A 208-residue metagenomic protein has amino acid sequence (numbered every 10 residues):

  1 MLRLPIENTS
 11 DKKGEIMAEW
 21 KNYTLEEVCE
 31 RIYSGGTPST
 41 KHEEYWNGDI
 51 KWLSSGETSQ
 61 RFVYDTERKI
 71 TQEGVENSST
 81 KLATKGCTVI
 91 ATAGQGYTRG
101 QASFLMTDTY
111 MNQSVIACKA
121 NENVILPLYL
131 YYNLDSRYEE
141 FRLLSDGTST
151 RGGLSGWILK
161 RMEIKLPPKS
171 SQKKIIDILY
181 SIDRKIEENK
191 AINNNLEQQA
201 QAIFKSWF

Functional and structural regions predicted by a protein language model:
M1-G36, R161-W207: Non-catalytic DNA-recognition/assembly elements of restriction-modification systems
A18, T109-I116, L128, G147-I176: A short glycine-rich beta-alpha junction/loop motif
N22-H42, G56-K85: Sequence-specific dsDNA recognition surfaces
T37-T40, E57-I70, T88-M111, L128 (+1 more regions): Short, ligand-facing micro-motifs at secondary-structure edges
K119-L126: Ligand-binding loop in jelly-roll beta-barrel domains
E122, Y138, R142-S145, I186 (+1 more regions): Structural signal for hydrophobic packing residues in well-ordered secondary-structure cores of soluble enzyme domains
P127-S136: Glycine- and charge-enriched low-complexity intrinsically disordered segments
